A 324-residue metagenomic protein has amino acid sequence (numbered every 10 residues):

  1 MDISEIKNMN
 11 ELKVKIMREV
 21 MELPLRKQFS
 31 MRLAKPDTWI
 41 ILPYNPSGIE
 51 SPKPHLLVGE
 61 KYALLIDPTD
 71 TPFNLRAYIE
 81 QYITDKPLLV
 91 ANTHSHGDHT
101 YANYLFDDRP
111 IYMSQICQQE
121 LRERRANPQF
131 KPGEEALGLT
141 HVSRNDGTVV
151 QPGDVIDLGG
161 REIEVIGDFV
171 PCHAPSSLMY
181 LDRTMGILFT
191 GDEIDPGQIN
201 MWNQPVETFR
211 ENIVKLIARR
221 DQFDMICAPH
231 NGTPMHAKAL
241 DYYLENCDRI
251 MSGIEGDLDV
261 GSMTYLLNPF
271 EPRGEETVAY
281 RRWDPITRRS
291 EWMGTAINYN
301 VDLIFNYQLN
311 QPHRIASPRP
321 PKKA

Functional and structural regions predicted by a protein language model:
M1-L23, V214-A324: Accessory terminal helices/loops
M1-M21, K61-I83, Q129-T140: An N-terminal domain-start capping segment
I16-P36, R109-F169, A174, R183-T184 (+2 more regions): Metallo-beta-lactamase
K27-Q81, M179-D195: Conserved beta-strand hairpin/beta-sheet module of binuclear metal-dependent hydrolase folds, prominently
P52, A102-Y104, R122-A126, W202 (+1 more regions): Short aromatic-enriched loop/helix-cap "lid" or pocket-rim segments at secondary-structure transitions that line
A63, T71, V155, E162-S252 (+1 more regions): Metallo-beta-lactamase
I66, T93, M113-S114, G191-D192 (+1 more regions): Active-site flanking residues adjacent to catalytic metal/cofactor-binding acidic residues
T71-D157, P196, N246-G253: Active-site HxH/HxHxD metal-binding segment of metal-dependent hydrolases
